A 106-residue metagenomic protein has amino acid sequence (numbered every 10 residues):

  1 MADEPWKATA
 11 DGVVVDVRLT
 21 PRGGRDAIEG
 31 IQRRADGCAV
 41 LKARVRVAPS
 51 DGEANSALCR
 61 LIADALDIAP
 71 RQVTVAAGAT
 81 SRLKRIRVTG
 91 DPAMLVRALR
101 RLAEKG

Functional and structural regions predicted by a protein language model:
M1-D51, N55-C59, D64, P70 (+2 more regions): Contiguous, often N-terminal, cationic amphipathic patches that form binding interfaces
